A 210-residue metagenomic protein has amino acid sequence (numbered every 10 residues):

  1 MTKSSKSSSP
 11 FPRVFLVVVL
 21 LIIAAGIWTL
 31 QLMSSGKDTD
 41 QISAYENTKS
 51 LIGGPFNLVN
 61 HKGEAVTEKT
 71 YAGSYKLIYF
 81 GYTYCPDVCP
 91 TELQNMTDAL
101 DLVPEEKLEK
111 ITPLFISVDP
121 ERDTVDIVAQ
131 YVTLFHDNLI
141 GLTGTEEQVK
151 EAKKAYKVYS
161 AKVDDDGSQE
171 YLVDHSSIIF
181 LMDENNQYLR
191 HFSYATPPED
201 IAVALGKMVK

Functional and structural regions predicted by a protein language model:
M1-P55: N-terminal targeting signals for export/organelle localization
S43-Y79: Short extracytoplasmic
L51-G53, Y71-Y75, L108-P113, D123 (+1 more regions): Extracytoplasmic
P55, I140-E147, H175-I178: Periplasmic c-type cytochrome electron-transfer domains
E68-E92, M96: Short active-site neighborhood of thiol/selenol oxidoreductases, capturing the structured segment around
L93-A152: Structural microenvironment flanking redox-active thiols in thiol-disulfide oxidoreductases
Q148-A204: Thiol/disulfide oxidoreductase modules built on the thioredoxin-like
L205-K210: Short, hydrophobic alpha-helical segments
